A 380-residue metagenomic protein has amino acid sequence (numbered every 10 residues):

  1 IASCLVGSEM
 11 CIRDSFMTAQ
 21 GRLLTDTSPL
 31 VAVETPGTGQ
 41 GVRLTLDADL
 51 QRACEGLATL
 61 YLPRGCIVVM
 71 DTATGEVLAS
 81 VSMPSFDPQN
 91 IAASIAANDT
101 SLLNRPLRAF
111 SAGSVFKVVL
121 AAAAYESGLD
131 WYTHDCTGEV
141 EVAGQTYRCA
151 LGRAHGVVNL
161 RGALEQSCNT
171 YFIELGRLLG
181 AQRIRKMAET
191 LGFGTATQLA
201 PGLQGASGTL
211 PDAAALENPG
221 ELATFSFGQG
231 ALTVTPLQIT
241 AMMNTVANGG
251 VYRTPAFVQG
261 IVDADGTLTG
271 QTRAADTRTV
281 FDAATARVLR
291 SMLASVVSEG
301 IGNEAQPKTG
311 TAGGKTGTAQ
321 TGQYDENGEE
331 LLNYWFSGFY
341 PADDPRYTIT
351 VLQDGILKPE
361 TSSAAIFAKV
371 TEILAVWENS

Functional and structural regions predicted by a protein language model:
I1-G7, I12: Single conserved hydrophobic/aromatic residue that forms the stacking wall/gate of nucleotide- or nucleobase-binding
I12-D14, L289: Short, low-complexity export/processing leader segments characterized by acidic and small residues
R22, P29-L30, T72-S114, V119-Q353: Beta-lactam-recognizing serine transpeptidase/beta-lactamase-like catalytic domain environment
T25-G65, A73: Conserved, well-ordered alpha-helix/loop/beta-strand core segments that scaffold catalytic motifs
Q51, A109, I356-L357: Short strand->helix junction
L268-A274, A364-S380: Short, gly/Ser/Thr-rich active-site loops of penicillin-recognizing serine hydrolases
Q353-A365: A short acidic/glycine-rich loop-to-helix N-cap element
